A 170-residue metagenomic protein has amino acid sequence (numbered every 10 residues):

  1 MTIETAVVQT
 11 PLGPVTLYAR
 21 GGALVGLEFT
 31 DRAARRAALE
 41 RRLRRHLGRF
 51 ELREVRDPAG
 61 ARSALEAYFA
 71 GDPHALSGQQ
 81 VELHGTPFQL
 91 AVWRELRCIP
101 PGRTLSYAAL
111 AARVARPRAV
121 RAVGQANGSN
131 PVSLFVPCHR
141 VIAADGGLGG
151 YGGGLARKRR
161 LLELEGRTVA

Functional and structural regions predicted by a protein language model:
M1-P117, L164, T168-A170: Basic nucleic-acid-binding alpha-helical/helix-turn surface characteristic of O6-alkylguanine DNA
R41, G124, R159: Active-site phosphate/pyrophosphate- and oxyanion-stabilizing loops and adjacent acidic/basic residues in soluble
L76-L83, V123, L148-Y151: Short clusters of hydrophobic/aromatic residues that line enzyme substrate/ligand-binding pockets
L96, R121-S129: Major-groove recognition helix of helix-turn-helix-like DNA-binding domains
P100-R103, N127, P131: Flexible interhelical turns and helix-capping residues at alpha-helix boundaries within structured domains
L134-V141: Short Lys/Arg-enriched helix C-cap and helix-to-coil transition segments that create basic nucleic-acid-contact patches
A144-A170: …primarily DNA-binding HTH/wHTH and HhH modules…
